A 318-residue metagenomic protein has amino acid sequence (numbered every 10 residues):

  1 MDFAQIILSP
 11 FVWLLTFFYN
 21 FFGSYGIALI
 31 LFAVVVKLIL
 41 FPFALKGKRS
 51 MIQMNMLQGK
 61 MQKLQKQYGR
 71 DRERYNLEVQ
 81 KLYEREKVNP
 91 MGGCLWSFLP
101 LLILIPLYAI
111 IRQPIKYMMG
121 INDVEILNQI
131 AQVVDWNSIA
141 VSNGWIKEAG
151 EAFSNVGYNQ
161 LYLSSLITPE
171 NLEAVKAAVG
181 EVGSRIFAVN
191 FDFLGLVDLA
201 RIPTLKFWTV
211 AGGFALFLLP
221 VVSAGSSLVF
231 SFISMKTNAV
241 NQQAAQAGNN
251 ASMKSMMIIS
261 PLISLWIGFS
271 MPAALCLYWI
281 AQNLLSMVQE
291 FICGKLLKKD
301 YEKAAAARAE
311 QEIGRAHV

Functional and structural regions predicted by a protein language model:
M1-R315: Helix-loop-helix
